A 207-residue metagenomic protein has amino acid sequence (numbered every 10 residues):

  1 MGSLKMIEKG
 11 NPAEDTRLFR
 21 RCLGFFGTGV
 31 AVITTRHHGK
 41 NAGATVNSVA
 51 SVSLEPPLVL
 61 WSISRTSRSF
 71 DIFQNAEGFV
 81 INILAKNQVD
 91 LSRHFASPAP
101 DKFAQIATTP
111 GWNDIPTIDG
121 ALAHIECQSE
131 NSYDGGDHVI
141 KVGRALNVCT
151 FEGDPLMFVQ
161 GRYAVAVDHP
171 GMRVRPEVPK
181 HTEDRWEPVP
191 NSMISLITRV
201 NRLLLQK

Functional and structural regions predicted by a protein language model:
G2-K207: Basic, polyanion-binding surface patches
